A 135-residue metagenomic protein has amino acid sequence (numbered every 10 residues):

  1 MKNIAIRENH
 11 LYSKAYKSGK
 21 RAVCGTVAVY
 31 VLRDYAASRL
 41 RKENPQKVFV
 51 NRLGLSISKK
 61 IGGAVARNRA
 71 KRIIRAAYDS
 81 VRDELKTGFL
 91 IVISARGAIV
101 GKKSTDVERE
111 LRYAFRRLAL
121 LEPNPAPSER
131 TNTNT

Functional and structural regions predicted by a protein language model:
M1-T135: Positively charged, solvent-exposed patches that mediate nucleic-acid binding
